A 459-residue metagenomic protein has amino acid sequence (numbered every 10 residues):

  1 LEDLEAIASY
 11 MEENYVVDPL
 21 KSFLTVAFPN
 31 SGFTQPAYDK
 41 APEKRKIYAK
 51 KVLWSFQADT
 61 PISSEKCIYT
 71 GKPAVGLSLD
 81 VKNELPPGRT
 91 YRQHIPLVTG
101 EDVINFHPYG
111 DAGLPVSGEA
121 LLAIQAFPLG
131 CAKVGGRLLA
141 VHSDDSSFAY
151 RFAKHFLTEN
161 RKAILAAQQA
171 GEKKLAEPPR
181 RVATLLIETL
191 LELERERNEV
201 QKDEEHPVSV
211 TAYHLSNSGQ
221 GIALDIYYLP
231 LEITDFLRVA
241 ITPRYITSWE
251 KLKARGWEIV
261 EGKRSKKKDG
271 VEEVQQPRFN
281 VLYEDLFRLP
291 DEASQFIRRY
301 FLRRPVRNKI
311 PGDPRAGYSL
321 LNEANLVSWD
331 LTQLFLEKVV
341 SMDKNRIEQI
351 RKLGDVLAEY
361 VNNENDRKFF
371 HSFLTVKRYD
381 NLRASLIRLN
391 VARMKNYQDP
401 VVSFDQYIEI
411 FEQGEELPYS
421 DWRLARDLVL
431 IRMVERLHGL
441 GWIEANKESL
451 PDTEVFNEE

Functional and structural regions predicted by a protein language model:
L1-K44, L417, D421-F456: Conserved small-residue
E2, Y91-R92, D145, R378 (+1 more regions): Alpha-helix initiation/capping motif
M11-P179: Basic, glycine-/proline-tolerant helical and adjacent loop/strand elements that line or dock onto nucleic-acid
A167-P451: Intrinsically disordered, low-complexity regulatory regions
